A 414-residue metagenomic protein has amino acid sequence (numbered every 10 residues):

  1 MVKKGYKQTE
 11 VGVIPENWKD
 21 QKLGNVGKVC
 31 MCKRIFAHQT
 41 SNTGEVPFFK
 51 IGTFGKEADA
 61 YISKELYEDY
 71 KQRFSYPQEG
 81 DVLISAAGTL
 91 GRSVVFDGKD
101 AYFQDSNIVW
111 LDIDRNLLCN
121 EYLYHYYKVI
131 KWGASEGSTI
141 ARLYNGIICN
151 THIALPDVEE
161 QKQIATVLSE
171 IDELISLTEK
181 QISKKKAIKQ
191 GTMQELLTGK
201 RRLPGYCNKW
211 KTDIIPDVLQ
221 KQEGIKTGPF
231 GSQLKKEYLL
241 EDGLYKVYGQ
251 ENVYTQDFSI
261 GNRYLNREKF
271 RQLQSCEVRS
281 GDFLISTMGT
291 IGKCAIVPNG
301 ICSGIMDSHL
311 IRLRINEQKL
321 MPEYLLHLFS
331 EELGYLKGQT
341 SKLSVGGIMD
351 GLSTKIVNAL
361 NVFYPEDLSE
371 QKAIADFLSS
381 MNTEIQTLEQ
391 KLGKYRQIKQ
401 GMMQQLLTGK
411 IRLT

Functional and structural regions predicted by a protein language model:
M1-K4, G191: Short acidic N-proximal helix/loop "leader" segments that mark the beginning of a domain or an inter-domain linker
K3-K33, V158, P204-F230: Non-catalytic DNA-recognition/assembly elements of restriction-modification systems
E10-V13, W110, R202-G205, Y264 (+3 more regions): Conserved beta-strand positions that form and line the central face of beta-propeller blades
V11, E16-Q21, C149-G191, C207-P216 (+2 more regions): Amphipathic alpha-helical segments
G24-I153, D217-Y364: DNA target-recognition domains and sequence-specific DNA-contacting regions of bacterial/archaeal
Q405-T414: Acidic, low-complexity, intrinsically disordered peripheral segments
